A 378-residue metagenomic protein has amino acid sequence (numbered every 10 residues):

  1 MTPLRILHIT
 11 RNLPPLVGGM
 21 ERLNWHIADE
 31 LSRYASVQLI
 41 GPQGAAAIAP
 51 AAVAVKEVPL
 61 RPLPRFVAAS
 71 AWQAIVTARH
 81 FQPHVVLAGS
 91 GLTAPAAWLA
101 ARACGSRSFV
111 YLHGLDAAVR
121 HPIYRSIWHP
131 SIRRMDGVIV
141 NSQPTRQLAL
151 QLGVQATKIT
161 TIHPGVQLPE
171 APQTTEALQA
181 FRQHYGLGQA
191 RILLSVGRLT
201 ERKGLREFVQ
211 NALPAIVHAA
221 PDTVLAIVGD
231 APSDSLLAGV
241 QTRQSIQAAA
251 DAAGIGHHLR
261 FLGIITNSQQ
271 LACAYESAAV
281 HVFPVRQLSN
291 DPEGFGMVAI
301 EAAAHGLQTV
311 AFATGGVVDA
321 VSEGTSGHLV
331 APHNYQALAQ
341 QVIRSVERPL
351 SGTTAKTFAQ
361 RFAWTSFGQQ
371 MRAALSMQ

Functional and structural regions predicted by a protein language model:
L7-I9, L187-K203, V209, L213-P214 (+1 more regions): Conserved donor-binding/catalytic core segment of Leloir-type glycosyltransferases
Y34, Q173, H333, E347-M377: A charged, aromatic-enriched C-terminal amphipathic alpha-helix characteristic of glycosyltransferases across folds
A88-A94: Short His-centered aromatic/hydrophobic patch
P144, G165: Carbohydrate-associated surface elements
G229, A238-I265, Q269: Nucleotide-activated donor-binding/catalytic signature segment of Leloir-type glycosyltransferases, i.e., the conserved
H258, I264, E276-D291, L307: Acidic donor-binding loop of glycosyltransferase active sites
F283, A299-A304, Q308-A311, V321: Short hydrophobic beta-strand element within catalytic cores of glycosyltransferases and related nucleotide-activated
S322-Y335, V342-P349: Conserved acidic donor-binding segment of nucleotide-sugar-dependent glycosyltransferases
